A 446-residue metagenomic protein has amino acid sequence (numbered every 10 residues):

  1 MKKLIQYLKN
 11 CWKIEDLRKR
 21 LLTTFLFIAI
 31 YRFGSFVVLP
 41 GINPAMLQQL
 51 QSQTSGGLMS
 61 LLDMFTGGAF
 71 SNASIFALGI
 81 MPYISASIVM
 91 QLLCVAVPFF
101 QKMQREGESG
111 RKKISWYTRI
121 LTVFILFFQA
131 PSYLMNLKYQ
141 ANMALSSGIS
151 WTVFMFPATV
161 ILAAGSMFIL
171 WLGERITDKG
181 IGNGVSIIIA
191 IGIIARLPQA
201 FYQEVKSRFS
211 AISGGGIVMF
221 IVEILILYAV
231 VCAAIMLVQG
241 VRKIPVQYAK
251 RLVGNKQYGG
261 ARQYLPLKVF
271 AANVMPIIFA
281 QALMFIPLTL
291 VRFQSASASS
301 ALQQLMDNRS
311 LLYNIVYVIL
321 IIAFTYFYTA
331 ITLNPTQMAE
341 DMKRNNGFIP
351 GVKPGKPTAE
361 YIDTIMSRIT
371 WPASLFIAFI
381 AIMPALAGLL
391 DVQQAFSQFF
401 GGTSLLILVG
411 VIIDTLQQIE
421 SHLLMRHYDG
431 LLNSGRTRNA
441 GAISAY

Functional and structural regions predicted by a protein language model:
M1-Q104, S109-Y446: N-terminal cationic and glycine-rich segments that engage phosphates or anionic surfaces
